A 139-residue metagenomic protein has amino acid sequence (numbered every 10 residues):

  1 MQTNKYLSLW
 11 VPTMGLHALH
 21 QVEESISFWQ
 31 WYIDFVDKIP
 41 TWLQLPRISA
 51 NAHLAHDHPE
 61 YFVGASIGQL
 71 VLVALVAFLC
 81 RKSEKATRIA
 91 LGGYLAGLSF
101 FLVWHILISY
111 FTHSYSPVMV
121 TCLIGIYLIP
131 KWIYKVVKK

Functional and structural regions predicted by a protein language model:
Q2-N4, F78-R88, K138-K139: Membrane-interface helix-boundary motifs at transmembrane edges
T3-W29: N-terminal signal-anchor transmembrane alpha helix
Y6-W10, A86-Y94: Membrane-interfacial loop-to-transmembrane alpha-helix junctions, especially the N-terminal start
H17-V22, A96-I106: Aromatic-anchored segments of alpha-helical transmembrane domains
D34-A52: Perimembrane loop-to-helix junctions flanking transmembrane segments
P46-G68: Interfacial helix-start motif at the membrane-water boundary
E60-A77, F100-F101: Core segments of transmembrane alpha-helices that mediate helix-helix packing or line hydrophobic substrate/ligand
H105-K139: Alpha-helical transmembrane segments of multi-pass integral membrane proteins, characterized by long hydrophobic
